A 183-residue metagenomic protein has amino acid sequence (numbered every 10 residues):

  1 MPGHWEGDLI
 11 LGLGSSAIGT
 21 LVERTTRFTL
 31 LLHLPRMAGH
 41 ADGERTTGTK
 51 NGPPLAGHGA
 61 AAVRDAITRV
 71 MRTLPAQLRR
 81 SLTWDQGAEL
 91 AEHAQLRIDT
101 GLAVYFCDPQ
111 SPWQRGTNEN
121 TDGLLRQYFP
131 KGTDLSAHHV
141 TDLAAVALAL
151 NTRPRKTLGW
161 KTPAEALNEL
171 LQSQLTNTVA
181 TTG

Functional and structural regions predicted by a protein language model:
M1-A17: Mobile-element integrase/transposase regions, centering on the N-terminal DNA-binding/Zn-coordinating module
L11-S15, L31-P75: Active-site beta-loop-alpha junctions of metal-dependent nucleic acid enzymes, especially the RNase H-like/DDE
S16-V22, T26-L31, R80-S81: Conserved active-site beta-strand-loop modules that form the wall/rim of enzyme catalytic pockets and either contain
T29-L31, A103-F106: Short hydrophobic alpha-helical runs that function as membrane-insertion/retention elements
H58, A66-I67, L74-E92, Q110: Acidic/histidine-rich, metal-coordinating catalytic segments
W84-T100, F106-Y128, S136-L148: RNase H-like two-metal-ion nuclease catalytic core shared by retroviral integrases and related mobile-element nucleases
Y128-G183: C-terminal domain-tail junction helix/linker
